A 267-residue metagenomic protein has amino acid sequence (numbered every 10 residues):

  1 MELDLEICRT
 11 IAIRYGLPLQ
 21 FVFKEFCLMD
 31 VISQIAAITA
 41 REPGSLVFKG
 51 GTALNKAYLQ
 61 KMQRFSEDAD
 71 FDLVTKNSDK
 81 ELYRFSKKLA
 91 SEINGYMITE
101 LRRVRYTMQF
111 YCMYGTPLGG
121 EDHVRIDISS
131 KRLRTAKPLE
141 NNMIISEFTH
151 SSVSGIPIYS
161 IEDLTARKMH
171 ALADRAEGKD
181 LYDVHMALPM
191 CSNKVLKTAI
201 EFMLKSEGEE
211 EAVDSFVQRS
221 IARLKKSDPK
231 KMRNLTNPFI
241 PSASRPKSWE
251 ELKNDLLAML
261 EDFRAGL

Functional and structural regions predicted by a protein language model:
M1-L46, K56-A69, L73-L267: Structured mid-to-C-terminal alpha-helical surface segments
G51: Active-site glycine-centered loops adjacent to acidic/histidine catalytic or metal-binding residues that shape
